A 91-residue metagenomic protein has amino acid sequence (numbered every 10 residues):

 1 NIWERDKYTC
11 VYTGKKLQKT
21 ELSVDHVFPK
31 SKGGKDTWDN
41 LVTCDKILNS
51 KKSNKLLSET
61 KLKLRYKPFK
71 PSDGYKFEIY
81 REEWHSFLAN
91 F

Functional and structural regions predicted by a protein language model:
N1-L22, V42-L48: Short cysteine-rich loop/turn motifs with clustered Cys
K16, K35-F91: A detector for short metal-coordination/catalytic motifs
D25-G34, K46: Short helix/strand-bridging catalytic loops that position acidic/His residues to coordinate divalent metals and engage
